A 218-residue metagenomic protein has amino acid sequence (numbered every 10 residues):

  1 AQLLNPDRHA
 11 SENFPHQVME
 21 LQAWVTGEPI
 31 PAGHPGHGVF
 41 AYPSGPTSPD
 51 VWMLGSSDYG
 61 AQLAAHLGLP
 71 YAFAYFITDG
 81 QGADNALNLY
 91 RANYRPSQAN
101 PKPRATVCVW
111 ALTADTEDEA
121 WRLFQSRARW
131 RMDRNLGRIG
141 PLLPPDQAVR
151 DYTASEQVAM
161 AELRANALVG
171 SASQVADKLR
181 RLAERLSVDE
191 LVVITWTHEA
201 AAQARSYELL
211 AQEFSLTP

Functional and structural regions predicted by a protein language model:
A1-P6, G68: Acidic/polar active-site rim loop that often engages polyanionic ligands
L4-F40, Q81-L186: An alpha-helical appendage that flanks or caps ligand/catalytic pockets
G45-G55, L163-A172: Active-site mouth loops of central-metabolism enzymes
D50-L54, Y71-A74, P103-W110, D189-V193: Hydrophobic faces of well-ordered beta-strands that scaffold small-molecule active sites in alpha/beta enzyme cores
S57-G82, A86-L87: A conserved active-site cap/scaffold subdomain adjacent to cofactor or substrate pockets
I77, A111-T113, T197-E199: Active-site-proximal loop/turn and secondary-structure-junction residues that shape catalytic pockets, frequently
D177, A183-P218: Generic C-terminus detector
